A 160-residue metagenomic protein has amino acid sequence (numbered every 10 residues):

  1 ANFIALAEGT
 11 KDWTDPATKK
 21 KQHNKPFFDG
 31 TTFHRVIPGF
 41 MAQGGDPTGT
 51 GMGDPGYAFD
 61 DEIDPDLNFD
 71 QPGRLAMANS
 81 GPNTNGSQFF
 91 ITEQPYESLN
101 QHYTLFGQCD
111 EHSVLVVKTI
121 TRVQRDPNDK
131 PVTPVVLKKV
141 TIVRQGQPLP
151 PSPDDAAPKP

Functional and structural regions predicted by a protein language model:
A1-P160: Cyclophilin-like peptidyl-prolyl cis-trans isomerases
